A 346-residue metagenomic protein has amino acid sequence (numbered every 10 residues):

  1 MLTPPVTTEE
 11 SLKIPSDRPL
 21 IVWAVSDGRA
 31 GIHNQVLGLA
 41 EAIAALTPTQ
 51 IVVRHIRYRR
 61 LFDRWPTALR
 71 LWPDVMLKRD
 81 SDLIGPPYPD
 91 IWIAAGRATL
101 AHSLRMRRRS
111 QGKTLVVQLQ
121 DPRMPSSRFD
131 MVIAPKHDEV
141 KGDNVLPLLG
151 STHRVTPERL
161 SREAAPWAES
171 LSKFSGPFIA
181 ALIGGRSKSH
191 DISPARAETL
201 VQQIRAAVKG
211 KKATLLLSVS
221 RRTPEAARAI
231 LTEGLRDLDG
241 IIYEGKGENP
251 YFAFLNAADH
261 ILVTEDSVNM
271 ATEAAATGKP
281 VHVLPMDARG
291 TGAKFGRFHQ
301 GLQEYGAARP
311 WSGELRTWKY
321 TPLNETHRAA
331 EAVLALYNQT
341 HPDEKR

Functional and structural regions predicted by a protein language model:
P19-I21, F174-A180, T214: Charged active-site motifs of nucleotide-sugar-dependent glycosyltransferases
A24-V25, R29-P147, H153: Active-site and donor-binding regions of nucleotide-sugar-utilizing enzymes
R59, K212-G247: Catalytic donor nucleotide-activated moiety binding site of glycosyltransferases and closely related
S126-S193, W311-L323, H327: A nucleotide-sugar donor-handling region in carbohydrate enzymes
R186-V219: Conserved catalytic-core segment of nucleotide-activated headgroup transferases in glycan assembly
L231-N269: Donor nucleotide-activated moiety binding/catalytic core segment of transferases that use nucleotide-activated donors
N256-A258, A276-P280: Conserved donor-binding/catalytic loop of nucleotide-activated donor transferases
H299-R346: Leloir-type glycosyltransferase catalytic cores
